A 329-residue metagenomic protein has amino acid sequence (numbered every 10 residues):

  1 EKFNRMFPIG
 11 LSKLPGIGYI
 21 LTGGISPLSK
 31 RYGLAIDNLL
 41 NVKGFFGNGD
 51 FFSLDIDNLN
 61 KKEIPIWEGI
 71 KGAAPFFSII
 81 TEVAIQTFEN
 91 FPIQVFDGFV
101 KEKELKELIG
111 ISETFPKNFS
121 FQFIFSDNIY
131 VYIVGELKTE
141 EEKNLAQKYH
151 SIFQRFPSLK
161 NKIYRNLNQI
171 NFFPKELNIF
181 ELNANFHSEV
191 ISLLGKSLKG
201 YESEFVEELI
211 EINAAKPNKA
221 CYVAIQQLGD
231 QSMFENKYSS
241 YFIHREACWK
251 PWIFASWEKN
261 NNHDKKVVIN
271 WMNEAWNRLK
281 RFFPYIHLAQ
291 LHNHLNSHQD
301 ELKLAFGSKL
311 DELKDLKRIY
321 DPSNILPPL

Functional and structural regions predicted by a protein language model:
E1-L329: Soluble FAD-dependent oxygen oxidases
